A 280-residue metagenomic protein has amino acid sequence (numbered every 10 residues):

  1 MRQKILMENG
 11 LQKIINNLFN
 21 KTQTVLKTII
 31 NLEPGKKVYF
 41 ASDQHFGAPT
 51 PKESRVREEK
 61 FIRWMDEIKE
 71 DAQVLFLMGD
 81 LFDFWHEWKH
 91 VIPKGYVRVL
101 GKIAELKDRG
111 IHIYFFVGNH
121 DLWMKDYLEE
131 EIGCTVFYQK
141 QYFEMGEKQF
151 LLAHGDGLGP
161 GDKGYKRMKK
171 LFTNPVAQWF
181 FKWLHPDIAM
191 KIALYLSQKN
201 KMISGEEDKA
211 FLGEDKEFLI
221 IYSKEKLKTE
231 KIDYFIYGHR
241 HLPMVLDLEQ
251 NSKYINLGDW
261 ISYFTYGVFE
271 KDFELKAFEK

Functional and structural regions predicted by a protein language model:
R2-K37: Acidic, histidine-bearing metal-coordination/catalytic regions of metal-dependent phosphoesterases
I14-I15, I29-K37, A41, F46-M145 (+1 more regions): Core catalytic region of metal-dependent phosphoesterases/phosphodiesterases, especially metallo-beta-lactamase-like
K37-H45, Q149-D156, S252-G258, A277: Active-site-proximal beta-strand elements of phosphoester/diester hydrolases
V38, V136, F235, Y254-N256 (+1 more regions): Conserved beta-strand scaffold positions in the cores of enzyme catalytic domains, especially in NTP/NDP-utilizing
A41-F46, L152-L158, D233-M244: Histidine-centered catalytic micro-motifs
G146, P243, D247-K280: Binuclear metal-dependent phosphoesterase catalytic core
G155-F218: Active-site-proximal loop/helix segment associated with metal-binding centers of metalloenzymes
D215-I232, R240: A short, acidic, amphipathic alpha-helical segment used as a generic capping/interface helix at domain edges
